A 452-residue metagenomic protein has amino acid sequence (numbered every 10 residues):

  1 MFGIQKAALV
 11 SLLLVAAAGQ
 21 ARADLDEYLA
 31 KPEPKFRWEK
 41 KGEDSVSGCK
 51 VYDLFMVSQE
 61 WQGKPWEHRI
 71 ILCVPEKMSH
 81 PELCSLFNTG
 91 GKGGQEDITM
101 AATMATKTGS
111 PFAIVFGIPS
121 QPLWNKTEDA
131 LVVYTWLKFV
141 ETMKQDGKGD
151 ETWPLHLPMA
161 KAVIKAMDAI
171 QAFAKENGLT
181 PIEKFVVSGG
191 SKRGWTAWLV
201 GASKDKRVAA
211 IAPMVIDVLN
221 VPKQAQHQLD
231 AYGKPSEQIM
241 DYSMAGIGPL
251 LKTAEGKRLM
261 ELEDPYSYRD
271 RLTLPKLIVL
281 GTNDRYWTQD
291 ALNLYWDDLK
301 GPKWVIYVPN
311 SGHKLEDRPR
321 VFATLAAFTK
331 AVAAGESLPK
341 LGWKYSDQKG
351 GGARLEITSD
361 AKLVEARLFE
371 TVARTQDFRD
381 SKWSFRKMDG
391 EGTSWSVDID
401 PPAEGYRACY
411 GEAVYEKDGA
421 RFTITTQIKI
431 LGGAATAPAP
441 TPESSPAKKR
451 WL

Functional and structural regions predicted by a protein language model:
A30-M78, V115, E151: N-terminal cap/lid segment of alpha/beta-hydrolase-fold proteins
R69-L72, P81-G90: Short beta-strand element of the alpha/beta-hydrolase
K92, P111-I164, V218-Q238: Cap/lid segment of the alpha/beta-hydrolase catalytic domain
E96-I114: Short amphipathic alpha-helix adjacent to the substrate-entry channel of hydrolases
Q145-S191: Gly/Ser-rich "nucleophile elbow"/oxyanion-hole loop immediately N-terminal to the catalytic nucleophile in hydrolases
L199-P249, Y307-N310, K314-R320: Hydrolase active-site cap/lid region
L272, I278-L280: Short beta-strand/loop motif that positions the catalytic acidic residue of the alpha/beta-hydrolase fold
A327-E370, S384-D398: Surface beta-strand/loop "capping" patches
